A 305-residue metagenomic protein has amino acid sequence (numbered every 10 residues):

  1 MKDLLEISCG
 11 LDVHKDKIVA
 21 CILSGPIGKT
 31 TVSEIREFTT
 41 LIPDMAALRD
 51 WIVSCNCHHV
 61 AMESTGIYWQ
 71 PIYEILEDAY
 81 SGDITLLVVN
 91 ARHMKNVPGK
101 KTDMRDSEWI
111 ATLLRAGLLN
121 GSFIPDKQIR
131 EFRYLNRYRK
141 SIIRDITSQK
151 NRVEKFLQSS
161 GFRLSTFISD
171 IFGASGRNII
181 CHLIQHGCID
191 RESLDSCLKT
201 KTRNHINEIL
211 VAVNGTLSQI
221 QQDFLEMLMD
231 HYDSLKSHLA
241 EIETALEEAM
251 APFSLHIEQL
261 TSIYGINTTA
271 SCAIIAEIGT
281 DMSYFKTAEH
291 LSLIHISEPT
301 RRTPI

Functional and structural regions predicted by a protein language model:
M1-S297, R301: A detector of single, family-specific signature residues that are central to catalytic or substrate-handling motifs
